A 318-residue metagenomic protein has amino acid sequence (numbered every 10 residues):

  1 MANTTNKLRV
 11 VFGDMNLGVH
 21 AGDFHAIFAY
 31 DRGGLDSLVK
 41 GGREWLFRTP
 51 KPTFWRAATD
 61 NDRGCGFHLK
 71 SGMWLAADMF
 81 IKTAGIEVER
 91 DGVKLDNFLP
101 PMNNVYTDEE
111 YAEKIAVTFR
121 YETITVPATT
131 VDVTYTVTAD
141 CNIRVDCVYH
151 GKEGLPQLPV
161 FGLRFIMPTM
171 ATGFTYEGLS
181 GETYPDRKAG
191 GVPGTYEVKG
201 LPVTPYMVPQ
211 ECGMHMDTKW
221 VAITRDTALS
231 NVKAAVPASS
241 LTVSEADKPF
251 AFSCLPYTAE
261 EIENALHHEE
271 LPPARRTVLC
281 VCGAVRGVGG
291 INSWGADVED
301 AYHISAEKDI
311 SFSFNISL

Functional and structural regions predicted by a protein language model:
A2-L318: Beta-strand/loop-rich accessory regions of lumenal/periplasmic or secreted enzymes, predominantly carbohydrate-active
